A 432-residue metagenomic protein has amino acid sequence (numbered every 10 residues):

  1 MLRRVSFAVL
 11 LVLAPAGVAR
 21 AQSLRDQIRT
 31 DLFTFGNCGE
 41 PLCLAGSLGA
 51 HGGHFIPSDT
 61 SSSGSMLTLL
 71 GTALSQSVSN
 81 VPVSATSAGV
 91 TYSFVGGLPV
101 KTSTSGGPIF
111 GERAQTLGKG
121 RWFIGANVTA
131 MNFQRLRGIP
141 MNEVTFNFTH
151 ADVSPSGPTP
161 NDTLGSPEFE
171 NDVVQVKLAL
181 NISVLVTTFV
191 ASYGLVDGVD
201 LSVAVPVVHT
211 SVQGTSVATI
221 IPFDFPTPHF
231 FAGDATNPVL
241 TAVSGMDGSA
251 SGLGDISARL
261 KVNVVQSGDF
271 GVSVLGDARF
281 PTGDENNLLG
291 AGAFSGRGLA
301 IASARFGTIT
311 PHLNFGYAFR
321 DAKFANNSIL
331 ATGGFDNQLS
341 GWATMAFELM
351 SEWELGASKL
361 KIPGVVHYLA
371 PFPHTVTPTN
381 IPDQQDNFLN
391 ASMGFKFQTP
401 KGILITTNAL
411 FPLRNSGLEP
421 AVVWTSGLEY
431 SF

Functional and structural regions predicted by a protein language model:
Q22-A204, V208-A250, G254, K361 (+1 more regions): A subset of solvent-exposed loop/turn segments in beta-rich extracellular surface proteins, enriched in glycine
G106, F110-R113, I124-V128, F189-Y193 (+10 more regions): Residues on the lipid-exposed face of transmembrane beta-strands in outer-membrane beta-barrel proteins
G106, G118-G120, I182-T187, S251-I256 (+5 more regions): Residues that define the transmembrane beta-barrel architecture of outer-membrane proteins
F110-G111, V173-K177, A242-D247, G283-L288 (+3 more regions): Extracellular loop and loop/strand-boundary signature of outer-membrane beta-barrel proteins
V128-Q134, V205-S211, D255, V264 (+6 more regions): Transmembrane beta-strands of outer-membrane beta-barrel pores
F133, V199-V203, S267-G271, T308-L313 (+2 more regions): Repeated loop/turn-to-beta-strand initiation elements of outer-membrane beta-barrel proteins
L136-M141, G214-I220, V274-D277, D284-G292 (+5 more regions): Outer-membrane beta-barrel translocator domains and adjoining extracellular loop/strand segments of Gram-negative
E143-T149, S154-S156, F225-A242, A325 (+1 more regions): Outer membrane beta-barrel transmembrane domains
